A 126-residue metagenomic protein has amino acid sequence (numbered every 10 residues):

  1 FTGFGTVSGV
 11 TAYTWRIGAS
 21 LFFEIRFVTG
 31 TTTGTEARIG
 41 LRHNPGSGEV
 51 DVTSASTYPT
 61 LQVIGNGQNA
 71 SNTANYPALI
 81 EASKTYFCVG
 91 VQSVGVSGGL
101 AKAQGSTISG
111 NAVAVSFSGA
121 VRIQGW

Functional and structural regions predicted by a protein language model:
F1-W126: Surface-exposed molecular-recognition determinants
